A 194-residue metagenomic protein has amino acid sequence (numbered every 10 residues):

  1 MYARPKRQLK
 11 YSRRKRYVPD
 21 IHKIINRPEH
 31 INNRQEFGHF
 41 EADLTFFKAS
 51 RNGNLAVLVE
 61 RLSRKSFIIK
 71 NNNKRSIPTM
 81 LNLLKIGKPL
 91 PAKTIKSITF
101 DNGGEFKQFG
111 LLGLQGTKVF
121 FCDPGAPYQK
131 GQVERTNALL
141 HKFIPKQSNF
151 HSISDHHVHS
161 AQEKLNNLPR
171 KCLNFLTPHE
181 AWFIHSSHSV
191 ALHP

Functional and structural regions predicted by a protein language model:
M1-N32: Basic, flexible linker segments flanking DNA-binding modules in nucleic acid-interacting mobile-element proteins
F37-F47: Two-metal-ion RNase H-like nuclease active-site motif
D43, L58, R64, L83 (+4 more regions): Mobile genetic element proteins and their domesticated derivatives, centered on retroelements and DNA transposons
T45-F67: Short conserved beta-strand segments at catalytic cores or DNA/RNA-binding microdomains of nucleic-acid binding
K48-R51, I68-A92: Active-site beta-loop-alpha junctions of metal-dependent nucleic acid enzymes, especially the RNase H-like/DDE
F100-N102, F106-F109, F121-I144, H151-Q162: RNase H-like two-metal-ion nuclease catalytic core shared by retroviral integrases and related mobile-element nucleases
L114-G116: Short, structured coil segments at secondary-structure junctions
K146-P194: C-terminal domain-tail junction helix/linker
